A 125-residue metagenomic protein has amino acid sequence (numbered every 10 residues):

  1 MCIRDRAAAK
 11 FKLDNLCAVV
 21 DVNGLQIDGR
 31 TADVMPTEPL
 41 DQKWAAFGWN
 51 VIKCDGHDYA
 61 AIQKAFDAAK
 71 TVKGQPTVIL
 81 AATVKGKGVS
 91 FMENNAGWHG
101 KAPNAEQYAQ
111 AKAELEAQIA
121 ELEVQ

Functional and structural regions predicted by a protein language model:
I3-Q125: Glycine-rich ThDP/TPP pyrophosphate-binding loop and its adjacent helix/strand module within ThDP-dependent enzymes
